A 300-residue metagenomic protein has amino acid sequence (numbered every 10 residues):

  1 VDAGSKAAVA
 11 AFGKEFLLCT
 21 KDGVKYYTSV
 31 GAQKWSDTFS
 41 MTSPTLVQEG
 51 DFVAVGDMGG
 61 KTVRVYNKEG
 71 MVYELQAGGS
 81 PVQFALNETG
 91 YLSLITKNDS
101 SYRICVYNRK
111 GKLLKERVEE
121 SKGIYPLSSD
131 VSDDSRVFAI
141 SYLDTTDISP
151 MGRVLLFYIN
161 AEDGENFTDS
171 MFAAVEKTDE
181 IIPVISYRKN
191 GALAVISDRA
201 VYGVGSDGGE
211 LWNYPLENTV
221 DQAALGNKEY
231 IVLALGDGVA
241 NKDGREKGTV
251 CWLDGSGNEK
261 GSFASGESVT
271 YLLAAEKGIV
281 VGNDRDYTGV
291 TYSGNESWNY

Functional and structural regions predicted by a protein language model:
V1-D2, V30-T38, E69-Q76, K112-E119 (+4 more regions): A short beta-strand motif characteristic of beta-propeller blades
D2-A11, F39-D51, G79-E88, G123-V131 (+3 more regions): Repeated scaffold domains used in trafficking and secretory/extracellular systems, primarily beta-propellers
F16, V53, Y91-S93, S135-F138 (+3 more regions): Hydrophobic beta-strand positions that form the internal "hydrophobic ladder" of WD40/Gbeta-like beta-propeller blades
C19, G56, L94-T96, I140-S141 (+3 more regions): Residue-level marker for isolated small/hydroxyl-bearing positions within beta-strands of beta-sheet-rich domains
G23-K25, K61-V65, S100-C105, T146-Y158 (+3 more regions): Structural motif
K25, A32-S141: Non-cytosolic head/periplasmic domains of membrane-anchored proteins
V118-V239, T249-C251: Acidic, serine/threonine- and glycine-rich low-complexity intrinsically disordered segments that serve as flexible
G238-Y300: Hydrophilic extracytoplasmic domains
